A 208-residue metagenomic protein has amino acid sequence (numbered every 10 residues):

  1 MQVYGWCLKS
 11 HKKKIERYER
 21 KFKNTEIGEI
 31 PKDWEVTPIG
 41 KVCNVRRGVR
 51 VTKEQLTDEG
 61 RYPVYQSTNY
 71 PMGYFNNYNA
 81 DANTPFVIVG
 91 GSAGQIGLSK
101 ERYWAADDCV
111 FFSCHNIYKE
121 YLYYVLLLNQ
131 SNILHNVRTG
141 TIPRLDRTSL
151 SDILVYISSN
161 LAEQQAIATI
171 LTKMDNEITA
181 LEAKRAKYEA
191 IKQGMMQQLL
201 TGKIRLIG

Functional and structural regions predicted by a protein language model:
M1-Y18, N24-I27, I157-G208: Amphipathic alpha-helical coiled-coil/heptad-repeat segments
K21-R50, Q55-S67: Non-catalytic DNA-recognition/assembly elements of restriction-modification systems
T25-E29, C109-C114, D152-S159: Short, well-ordered beta-strand elements within core beta-sheets of diverse protein domains
K41, Y121-Y124, D152, A166 (+1 more regions): Short, solvent-exposed alpha-helical surface patches in well-structured domains
R47-G48, Y70, S131, I204: Generic structural signal for secondary-structure transition and capping sites
Q66-L150: A short beta-sheet element
